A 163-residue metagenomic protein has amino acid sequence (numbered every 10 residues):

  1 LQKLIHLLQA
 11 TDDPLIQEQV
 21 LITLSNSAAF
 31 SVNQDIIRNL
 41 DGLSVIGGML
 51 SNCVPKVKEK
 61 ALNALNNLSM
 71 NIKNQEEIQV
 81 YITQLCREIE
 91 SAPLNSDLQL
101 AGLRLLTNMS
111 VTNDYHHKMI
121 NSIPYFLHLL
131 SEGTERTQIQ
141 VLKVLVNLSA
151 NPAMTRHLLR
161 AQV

Functional and structural regions predicted by a protein language model:
L1-V163: Long amphipathic alpha-helical tracts in eukaryotic proteins
